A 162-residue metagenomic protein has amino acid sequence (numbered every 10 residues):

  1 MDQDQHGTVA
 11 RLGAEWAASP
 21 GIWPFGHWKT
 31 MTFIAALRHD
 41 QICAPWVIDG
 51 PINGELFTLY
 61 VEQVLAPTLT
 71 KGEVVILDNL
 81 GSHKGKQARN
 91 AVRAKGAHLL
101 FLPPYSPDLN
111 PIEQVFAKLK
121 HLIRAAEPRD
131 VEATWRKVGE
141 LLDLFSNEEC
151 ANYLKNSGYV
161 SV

Functional and structural regions predicted by a protein language model:
M1-V162: Short functional hotspots at interaction and active-site rims
